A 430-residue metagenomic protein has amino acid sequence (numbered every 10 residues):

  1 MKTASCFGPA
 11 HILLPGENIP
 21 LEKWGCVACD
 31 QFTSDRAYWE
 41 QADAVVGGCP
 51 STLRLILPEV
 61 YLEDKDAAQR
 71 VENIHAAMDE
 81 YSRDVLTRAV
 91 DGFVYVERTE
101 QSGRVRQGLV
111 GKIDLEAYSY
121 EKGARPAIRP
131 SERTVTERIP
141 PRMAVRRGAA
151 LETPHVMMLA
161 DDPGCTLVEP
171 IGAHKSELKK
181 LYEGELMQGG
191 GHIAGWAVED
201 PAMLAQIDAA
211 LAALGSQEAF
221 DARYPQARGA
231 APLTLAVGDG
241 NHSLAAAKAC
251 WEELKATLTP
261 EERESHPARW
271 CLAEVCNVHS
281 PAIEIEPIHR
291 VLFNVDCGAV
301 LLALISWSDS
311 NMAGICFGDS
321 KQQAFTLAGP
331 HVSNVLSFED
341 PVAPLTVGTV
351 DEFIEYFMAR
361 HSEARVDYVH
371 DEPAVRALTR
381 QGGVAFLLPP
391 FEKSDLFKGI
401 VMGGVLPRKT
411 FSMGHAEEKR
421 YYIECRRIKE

Functional and structural regions predicted by a protein language model:
M1-G190, G195-E199, A219-P225, F391-L406 (+2 more regions): N-terminal extension/subdomain marker
S51-L53, P154-V156, L233, A268-E274 (+3 more regions): Structural beta-strand/beta-sheet cores of well-ordered domains, especially the beta-sheet scaffolds that support
M158, G240, L378-T379, I423: A residue-level signal for conserved active-site and pocket-lining positions in enzyme catalytic cores
L159, V237-G238, E274, L387-P389: Short beta-strand segments
M187-A210, F338, V342: Glycine-rich phosphate-binding "P-loop"
A213-L258, R263: Active-site beta-strand/loop microenvironment that shapes enzyme catalytic pockets
N241-I305: Catalytic or ion-translocation cores adjacent to nucleophile or general acid/base/metal-coordination motifs in diverse
L292-T410: C-terminal catalytic or substrate-handling cores of phosphate/nucleotide- and metal-cofactor-dependent proteins acting
